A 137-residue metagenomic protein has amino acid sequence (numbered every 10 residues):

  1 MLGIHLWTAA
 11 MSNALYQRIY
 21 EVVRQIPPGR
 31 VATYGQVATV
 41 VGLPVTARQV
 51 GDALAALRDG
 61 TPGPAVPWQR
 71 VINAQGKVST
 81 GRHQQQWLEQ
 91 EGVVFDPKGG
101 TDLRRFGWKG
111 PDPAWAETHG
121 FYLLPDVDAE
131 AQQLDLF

Functional and structural regions predicted by a protein language model:
W7-F137: Nucleic acid-binding interface residues in structured DNA/RNA-binding domains, emphasizing the DNA-engaging scaffolds
